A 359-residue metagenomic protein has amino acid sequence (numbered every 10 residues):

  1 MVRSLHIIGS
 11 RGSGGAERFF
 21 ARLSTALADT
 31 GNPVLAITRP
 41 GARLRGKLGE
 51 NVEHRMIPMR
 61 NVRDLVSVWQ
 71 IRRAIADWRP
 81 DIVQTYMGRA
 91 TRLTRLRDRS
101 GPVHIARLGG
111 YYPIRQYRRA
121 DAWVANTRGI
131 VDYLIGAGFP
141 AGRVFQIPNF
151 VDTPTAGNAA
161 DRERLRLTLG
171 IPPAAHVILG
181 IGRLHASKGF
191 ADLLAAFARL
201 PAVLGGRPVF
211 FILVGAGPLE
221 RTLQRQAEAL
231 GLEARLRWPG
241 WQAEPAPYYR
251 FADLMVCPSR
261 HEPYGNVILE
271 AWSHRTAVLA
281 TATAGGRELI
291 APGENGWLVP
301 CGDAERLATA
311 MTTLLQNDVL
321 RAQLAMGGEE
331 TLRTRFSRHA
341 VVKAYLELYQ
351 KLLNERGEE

Functional and structural regions predicted by a protein language model:
H6-G14, R18-S67, A74: N-terminal strand-loop element at the rim of the active site of nucleotide-sugar-dependent glycosyltransferases
G14-T25, H176-P201, F211, P218-R225 (+1 more regions): A conserved mid-protein helix/loop that constitutes part of the nucleotide-sugar donor-binding site
I37-T38, A277-A280, I290: Short hydrophobic beta-strand element within catalytic cores of glycosyltransferases and related nucleotide-activated
R63-S67, T85-T91, L108: Short His-centered aromatic/hydrophobic patch
G129, F150: Carbohydrate-associated surface elements
L167, Q224, T313, L320-R335 (+1 more regions): A short, well-ordered alpha-helix in the C-terminal region of glycosyltransferases
W241, R260: Aromatic "clamp/platform" in nucleotide-sugar-dependent glycosyltransferases that forms part of the donor/acceptor
A291-G293, W297-A304, T313-V319: Conserved acidic donor-binding segment of nucleotide-sugar-dependent glycosyltransferases
